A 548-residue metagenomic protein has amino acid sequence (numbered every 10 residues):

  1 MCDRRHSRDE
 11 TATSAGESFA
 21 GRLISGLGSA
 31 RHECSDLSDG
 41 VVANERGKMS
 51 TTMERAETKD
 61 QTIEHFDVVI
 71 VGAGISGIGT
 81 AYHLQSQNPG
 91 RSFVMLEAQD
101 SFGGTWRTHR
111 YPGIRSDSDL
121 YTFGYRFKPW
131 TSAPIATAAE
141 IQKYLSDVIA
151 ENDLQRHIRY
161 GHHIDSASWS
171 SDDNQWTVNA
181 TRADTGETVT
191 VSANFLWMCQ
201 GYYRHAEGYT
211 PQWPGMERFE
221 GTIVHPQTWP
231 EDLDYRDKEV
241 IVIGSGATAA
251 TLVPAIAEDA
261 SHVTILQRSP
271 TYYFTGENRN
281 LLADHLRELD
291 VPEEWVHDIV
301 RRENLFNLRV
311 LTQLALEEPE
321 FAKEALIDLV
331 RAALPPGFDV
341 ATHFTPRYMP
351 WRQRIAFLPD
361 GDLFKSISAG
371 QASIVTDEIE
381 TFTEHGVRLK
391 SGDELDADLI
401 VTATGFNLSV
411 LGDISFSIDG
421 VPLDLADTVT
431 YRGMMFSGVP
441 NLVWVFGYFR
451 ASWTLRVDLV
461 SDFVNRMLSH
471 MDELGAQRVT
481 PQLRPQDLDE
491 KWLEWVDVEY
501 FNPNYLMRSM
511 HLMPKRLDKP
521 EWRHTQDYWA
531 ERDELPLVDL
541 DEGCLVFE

Functional and structural regions predicted by a protein language model:
T62-H65, I70, G79-T80, S86-S92 (+5 more regions): Rossmann-like dinucleotide-binding core of oxidoreductases
I63-I158, Q267-R268, A333-F338: Beta1-alpha1 glycine-rich phosphate/pyrophosphate-binding loop at the start of Rossmann-like nucleotide-binding domains
V71, V191-Y203, I241, D396-G405: Short hydrophobic core segments
P129-D147, L314-E318, P350-D362: Short beta-strand to alpha-helix junction loop
P134-Y202: Feature captures the FAD/FMN-dependent oxidoreductase FAD-binding
T222, P226-T228, H385-R388, N407-W444: FAD-site-proximal beta/loop scaffold in flavoenzymes
Y272-T275, V429-T430, N441-E548: C-terminal, flexible cofactor-proximal segment of oxidoreductases
D328, A332-E384, L395-V410, L493-E548: C-terminal catalytic lobe of FAD-dependent flavoproteins
